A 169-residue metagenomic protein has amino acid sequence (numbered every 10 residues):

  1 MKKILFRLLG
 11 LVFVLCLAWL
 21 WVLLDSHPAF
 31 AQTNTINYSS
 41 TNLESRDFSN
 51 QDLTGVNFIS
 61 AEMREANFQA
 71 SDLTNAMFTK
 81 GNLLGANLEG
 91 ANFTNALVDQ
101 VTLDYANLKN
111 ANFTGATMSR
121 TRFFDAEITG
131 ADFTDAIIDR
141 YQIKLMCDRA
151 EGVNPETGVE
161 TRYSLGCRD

Functional and structural regions predicted by a protein language model:
K2-L9, L15-D169: Tandem repeat scaffolds
